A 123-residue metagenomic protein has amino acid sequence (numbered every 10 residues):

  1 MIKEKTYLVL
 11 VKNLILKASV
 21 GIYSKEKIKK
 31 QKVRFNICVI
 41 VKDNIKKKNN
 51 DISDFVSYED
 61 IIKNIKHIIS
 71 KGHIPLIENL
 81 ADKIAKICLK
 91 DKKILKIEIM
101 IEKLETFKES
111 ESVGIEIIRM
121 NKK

Functional and structural regions predicted by a protein language model:
M1-K123: N-terminal, polar/charged subdomain of small-to-medium soluble alpha/beta proteins
